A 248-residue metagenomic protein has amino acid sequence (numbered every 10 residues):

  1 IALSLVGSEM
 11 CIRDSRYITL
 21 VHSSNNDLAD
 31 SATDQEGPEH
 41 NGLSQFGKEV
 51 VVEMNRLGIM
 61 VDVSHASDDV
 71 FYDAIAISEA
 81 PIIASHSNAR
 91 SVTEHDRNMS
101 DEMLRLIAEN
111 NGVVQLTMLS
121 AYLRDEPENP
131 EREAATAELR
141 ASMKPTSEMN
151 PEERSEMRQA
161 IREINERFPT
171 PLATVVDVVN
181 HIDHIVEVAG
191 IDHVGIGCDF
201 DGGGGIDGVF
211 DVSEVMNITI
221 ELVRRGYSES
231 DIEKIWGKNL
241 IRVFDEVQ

Functional and structural regions predicted by a protein language model:
I1-I12: Single conserved hydrophobic/aromatic residue that forms the stacking wall/gate of nucleotide- or nucleobase-binding
D14, V61, H86, V114 (+2 more regions): Conserved, mostly hydrophobic/aromatic
S23-N25, I59, S64-D69, S87-R90 (+2 more regions): Active-site beta-loop-alpha junctions enriched in small/polar residues
D34-I83, D96-G112, D177-D192: Histidine/acidic residue-rich metal-binding segments in metalloenzymes
S100-A160: Aromatic-lined glycan-binding groove of carbohydrate-active enzymes
L116-A121, V188-V212: Short acidic/histidine-rich active-site segments
M157-V176, N180-D183, S230-F244: C-terminal helical cap
F210-Q248: Mid-to-C-terminal alpha-helical segments outside catalytic/metal-binding sites
